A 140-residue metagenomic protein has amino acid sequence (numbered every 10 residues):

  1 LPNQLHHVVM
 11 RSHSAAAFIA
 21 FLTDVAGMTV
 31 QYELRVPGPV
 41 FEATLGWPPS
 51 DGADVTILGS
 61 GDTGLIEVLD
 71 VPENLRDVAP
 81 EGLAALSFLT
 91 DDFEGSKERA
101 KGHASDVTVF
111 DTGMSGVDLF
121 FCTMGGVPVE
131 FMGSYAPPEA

Functional and structural regions predicted by a protein language model:
L1, V9-M10, E33-R35, G64-L69 (+2 more regions): Vicinal oxygen chelate
L5-H6, A79-A85: Eukaryotic phosphotyrosine signaling hubs
R11-T63, G95, T112: Core segments of cupin and vicinal oxygen chelate
P37-V40, L75, P137-P138: Flexible, glycine-rich phosphate/dinucleotide-binding loops and adjacent beta-alpha linkers at cofactor/substrate
D54, A84, G116-D118: Residue-level marker for the onset of beta-strands and adjacent loop->beta junctions in well-ordered domains
V71-E73: Short, conserved turn/kink motifs that form compact alpha/beta structural patches or helix kinks used as
D77-A79, E98: Long, charged/polar, surface-exposed segments that mediate recognition or autoinhibition
